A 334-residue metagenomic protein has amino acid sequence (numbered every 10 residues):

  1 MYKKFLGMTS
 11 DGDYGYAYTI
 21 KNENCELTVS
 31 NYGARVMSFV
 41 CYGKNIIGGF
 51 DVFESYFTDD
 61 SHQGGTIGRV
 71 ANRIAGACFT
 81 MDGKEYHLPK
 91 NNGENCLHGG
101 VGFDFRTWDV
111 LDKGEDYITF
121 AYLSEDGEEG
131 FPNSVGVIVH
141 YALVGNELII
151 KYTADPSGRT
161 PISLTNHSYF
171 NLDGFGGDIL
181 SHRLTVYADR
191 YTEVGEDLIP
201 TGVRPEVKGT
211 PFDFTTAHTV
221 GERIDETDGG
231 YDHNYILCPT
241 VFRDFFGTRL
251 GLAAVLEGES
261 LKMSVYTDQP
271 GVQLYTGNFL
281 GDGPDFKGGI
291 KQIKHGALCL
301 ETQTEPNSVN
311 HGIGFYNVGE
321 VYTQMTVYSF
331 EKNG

Functional and structural regions predicted by a protein language model:
M1-G334: An exposed, glycine/acidic-rich loop-and-rim segment of catalytic or binding clefts
